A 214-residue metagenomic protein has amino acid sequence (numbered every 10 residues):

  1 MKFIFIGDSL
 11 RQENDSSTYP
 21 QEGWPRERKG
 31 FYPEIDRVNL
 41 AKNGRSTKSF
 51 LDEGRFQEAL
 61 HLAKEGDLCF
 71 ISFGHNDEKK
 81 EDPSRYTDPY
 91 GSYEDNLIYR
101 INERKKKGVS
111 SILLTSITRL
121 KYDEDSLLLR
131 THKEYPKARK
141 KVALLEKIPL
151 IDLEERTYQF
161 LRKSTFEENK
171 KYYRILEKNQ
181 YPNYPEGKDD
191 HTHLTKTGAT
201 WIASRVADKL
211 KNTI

Functional and structural regions predicted by a protein language model:
M1-K42, Q57-E65: Serine-esterase "nucleophile elbow" of acetyl-processing enzymes
S9, S46, N76: Gly/Ser/Thr-rich beta-alpha loop segments that engage phosphate groups in nucleotides
R11, A41, L51, H193-T195: Generic, ordered loop/turn and secondary-structure boundary motif
E13, T47-K48, K79: Glycine/Thr-rich phosphate-binding loops of Rossmann-like dinucleotide-binding domains
P20-G23, D52, R130: Short amphipathic alpha-helical surface micro-motifs
R45-S46, D152: Short, solvent-exposed coil/turn linker segments
S46-G54: Structural motif
G54-H193, T197-I214: Alpha-helical cap/lid subdomain in secreted, periplasmic, or secretory-pathway luminal O-acyl-processing enzymes
